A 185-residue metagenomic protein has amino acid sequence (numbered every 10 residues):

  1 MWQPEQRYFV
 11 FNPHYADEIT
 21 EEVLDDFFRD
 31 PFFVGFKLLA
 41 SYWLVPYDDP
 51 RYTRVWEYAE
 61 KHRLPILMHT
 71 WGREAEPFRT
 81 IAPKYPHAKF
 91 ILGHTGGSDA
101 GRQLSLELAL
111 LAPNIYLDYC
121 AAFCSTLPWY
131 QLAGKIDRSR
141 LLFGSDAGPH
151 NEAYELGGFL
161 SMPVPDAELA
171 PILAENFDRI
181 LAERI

Functional and structural regions predicted by a protein language model:
M1-L44, P50, R54, Y58 (+5 more regions): Mid-domain alpha/beta scaffold segments of enzyme catalytic cores
P4-R7, F90, L141, E168: Secondary-structure boundary/capping residues
N12-A16, A40-W43, R73-E74, G97-S98 (+2 more regions): Short, solvent-exposed loop/turn segments at secondary-structure junctions
T20-E21, Q103-S105, W129-Y130, Y154-L156 (+1 more regions): Short aromatic-enriched loop/helix-cap "lid" or pocket-rim segments at secondary-structure transitions that line
V34-G35, V45-L142: Catalytic pocket-lining loop regions of alpha/beta-barrel enzymes, especially the amidohydrolase/enolase/GH5 lineages
R138-R140, P149, A153-I185: Mid-to-C-terminal alpha-helical segments outside catalytic/metal-binding sites
